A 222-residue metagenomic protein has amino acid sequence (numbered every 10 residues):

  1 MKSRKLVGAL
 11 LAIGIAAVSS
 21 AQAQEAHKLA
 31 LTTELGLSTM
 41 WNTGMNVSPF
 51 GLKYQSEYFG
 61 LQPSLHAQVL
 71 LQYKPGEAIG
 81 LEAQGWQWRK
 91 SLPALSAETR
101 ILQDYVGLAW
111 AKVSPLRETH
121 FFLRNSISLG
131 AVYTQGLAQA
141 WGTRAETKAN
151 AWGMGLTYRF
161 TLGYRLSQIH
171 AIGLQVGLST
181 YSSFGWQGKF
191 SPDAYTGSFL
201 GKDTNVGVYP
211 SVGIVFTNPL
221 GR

Functional and structural regions predicted by a protein language model:
M1-A30, L220-R222: Cleavable N-terminal export/targeting peptides
G8, Y54, E98-V106, F190-D193: Short, charged, low-hydrophobicity "junction" segments
Q22-K74, A78-I79, W86, G213-R222: Short glycine/proline- and aromatic-enriched beta-strand/turn motifs that initiate or cap beta-hairpins
H27-L29, Q55-Q62, E98-I101, E146-W152 (+1 more regions): Glycine-rich, flexible loop segments associated with nucleotide phosphate handling
T33-W41, L81-G85, N125-Y133, L162 (+1 more regions): Transmembrane beta-barrel strands of outer-membrane/channel proteins
T43-L52, K90-A97, Q135-R144, G185-D193: Outer-membrane beta-barrel translocator domains and adjoining extracellular loop/strand segments of Gram-negative
Q68-T143, K148-A149, M154-L156, L166 (+1 more regions): Gram-negative (and chloroplast) outer-membrane scaffold detector with strong preference for beta-barrel transmembrane
Y158, G163-R222: Predominantly the C-terminal beta-signal and adjacent terminal strand-loop region of outer-membrane beta-barrel
